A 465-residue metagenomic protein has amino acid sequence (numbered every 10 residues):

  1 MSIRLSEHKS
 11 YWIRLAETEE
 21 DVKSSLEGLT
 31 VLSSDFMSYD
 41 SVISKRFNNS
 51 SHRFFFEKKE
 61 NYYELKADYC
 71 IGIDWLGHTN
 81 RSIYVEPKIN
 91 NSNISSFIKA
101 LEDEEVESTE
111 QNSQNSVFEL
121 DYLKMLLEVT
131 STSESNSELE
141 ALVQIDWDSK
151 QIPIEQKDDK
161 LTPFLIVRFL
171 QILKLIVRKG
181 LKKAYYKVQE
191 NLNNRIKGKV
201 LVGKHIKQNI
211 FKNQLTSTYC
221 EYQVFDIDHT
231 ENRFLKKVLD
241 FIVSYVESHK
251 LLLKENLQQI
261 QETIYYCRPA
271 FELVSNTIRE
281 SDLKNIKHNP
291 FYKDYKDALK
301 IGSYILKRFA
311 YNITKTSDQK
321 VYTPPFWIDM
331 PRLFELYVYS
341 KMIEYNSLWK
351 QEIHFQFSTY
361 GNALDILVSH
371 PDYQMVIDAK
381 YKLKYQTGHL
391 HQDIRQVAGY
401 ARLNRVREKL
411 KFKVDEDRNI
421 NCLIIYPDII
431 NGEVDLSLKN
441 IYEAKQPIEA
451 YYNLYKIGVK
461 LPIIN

Functional and structural regions predicted by a protein language model:
M1-Y69, D74-N80, K315-N465: Catalytic core segments in nucleotide and nucleic-acid processing enzymes
R4-T316: Residue(s) in the substrate-gating loop at a strand-loop-helix junction that position the organic substrate next
